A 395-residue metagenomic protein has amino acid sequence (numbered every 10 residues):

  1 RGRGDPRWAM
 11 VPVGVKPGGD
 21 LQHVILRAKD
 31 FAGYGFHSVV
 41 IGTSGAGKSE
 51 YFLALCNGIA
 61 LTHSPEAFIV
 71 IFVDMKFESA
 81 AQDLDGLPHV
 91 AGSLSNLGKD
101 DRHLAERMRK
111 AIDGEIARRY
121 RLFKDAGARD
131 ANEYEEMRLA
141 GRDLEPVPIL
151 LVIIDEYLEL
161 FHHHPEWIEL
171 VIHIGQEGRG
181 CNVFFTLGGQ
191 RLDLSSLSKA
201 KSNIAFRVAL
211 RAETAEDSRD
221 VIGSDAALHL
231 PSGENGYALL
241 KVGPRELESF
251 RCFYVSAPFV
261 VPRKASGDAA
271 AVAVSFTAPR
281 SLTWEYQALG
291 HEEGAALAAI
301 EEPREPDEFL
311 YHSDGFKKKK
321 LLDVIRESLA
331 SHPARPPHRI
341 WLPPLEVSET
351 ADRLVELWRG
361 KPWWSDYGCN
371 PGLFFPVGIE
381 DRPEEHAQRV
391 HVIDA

Functional and structural regions predicted by a protein language model:
R1-Y34, V39, F161-H163, I168-E169 (+2 more regions): Conserved P-loop NTPase motor module
G2-R129, G141-D220, H229-P231, S365-A395: P-loop NTPase catalytic phosphate-binding loop
R118, L122-D125, S224, S256 (+1 more regions): A structural signal for alpha-helix termini and helix-coil/disorder junctions
D130-M137: Glycine/charge-rich, flexible interdomain linkers and switch-proximal surface loops that mediate coupling
E216-P244: Phosphate/diphosphate-binding loops
